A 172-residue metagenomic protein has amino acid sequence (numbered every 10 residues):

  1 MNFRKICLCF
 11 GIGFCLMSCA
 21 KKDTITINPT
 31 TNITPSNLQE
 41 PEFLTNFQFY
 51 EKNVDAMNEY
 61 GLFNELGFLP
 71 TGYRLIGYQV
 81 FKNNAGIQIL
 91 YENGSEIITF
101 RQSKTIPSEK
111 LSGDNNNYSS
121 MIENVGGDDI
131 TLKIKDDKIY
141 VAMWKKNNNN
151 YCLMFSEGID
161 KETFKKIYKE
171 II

Functional and structural regions predicted by a protein language model:
M1-C7: Bacterial N-terminal signal peptides that target proteins for export
M17-S18: C-terminal motif of bacterial Sec signal peptides marking the signal peptidase cleavage site
N28-I139: Short, solvent-exposed recognition patches
M143-K145: A short, hydrophobic, proline-anchored segment that marks a local hinge/packing element in signaling and regulatory
M154-I172: Surface-exposed amphipathic alpha-helical segments
